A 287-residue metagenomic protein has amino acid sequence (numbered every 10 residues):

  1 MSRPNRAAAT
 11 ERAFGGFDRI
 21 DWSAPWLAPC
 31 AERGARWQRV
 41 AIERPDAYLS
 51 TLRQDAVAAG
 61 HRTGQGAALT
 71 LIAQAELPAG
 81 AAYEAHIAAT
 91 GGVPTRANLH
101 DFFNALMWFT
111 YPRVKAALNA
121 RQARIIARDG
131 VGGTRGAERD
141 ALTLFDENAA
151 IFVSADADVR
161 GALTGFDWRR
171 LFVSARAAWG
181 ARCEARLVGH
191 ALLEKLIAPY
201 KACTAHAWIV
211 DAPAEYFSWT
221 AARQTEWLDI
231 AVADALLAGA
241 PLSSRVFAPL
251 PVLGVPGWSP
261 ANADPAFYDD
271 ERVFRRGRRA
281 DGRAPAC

Functional and structural regions predicted by a protein language model:
S2-A67: N-terminal ordered "arm"
I20, P25-R36, D101-R113, T143-E147: Short, hydrophobic/amphipathic alpha-helical patches that form generic packing surfaces within helical domains
A59-Y111: Long, hydrophobic/aromatic-enriched structural stretches that serve as scaffold segments
Y83-G92, A116-I125, V131: Internal, charge-rich low-complexity segments
T95-R96, W108-A123, S154: Short, solvent-exposed secondary-structure capping/transition elements
R124-A286: A contiguous, surface-oriented mixed alpha/beta subdomain in the mid-to-C-terminal portion of proteins that forms
